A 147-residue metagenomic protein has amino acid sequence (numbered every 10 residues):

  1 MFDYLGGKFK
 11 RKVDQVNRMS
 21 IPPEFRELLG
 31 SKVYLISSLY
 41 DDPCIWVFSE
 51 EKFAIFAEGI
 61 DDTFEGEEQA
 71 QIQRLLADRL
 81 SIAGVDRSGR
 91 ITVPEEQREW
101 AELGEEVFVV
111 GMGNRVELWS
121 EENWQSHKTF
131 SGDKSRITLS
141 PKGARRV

Functional and structural regions predicted by a protein language model:
M1-R11, Q15-V16, E24-S88, E95-V147: Flexible "stalk/tail and boundary" regions
